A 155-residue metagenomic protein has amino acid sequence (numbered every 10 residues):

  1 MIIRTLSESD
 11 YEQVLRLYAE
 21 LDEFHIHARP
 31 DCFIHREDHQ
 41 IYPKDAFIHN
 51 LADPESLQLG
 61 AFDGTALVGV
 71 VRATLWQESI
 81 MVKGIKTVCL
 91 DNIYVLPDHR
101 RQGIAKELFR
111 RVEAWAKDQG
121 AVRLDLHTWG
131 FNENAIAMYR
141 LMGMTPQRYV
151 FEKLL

Functional and structural regions predicted by a protein language model:
I2-L17, H25-H27: A short beta-loop-alpha structural element at the N-terminal edge of CoA-dependent acyl/N-acetyltransferase catalytic
E23-A46: Conserved GNAT-fold acetyl-CoA-binding loop/helix
D45-G60, C89: A short helix-loop-beta-strand connector motif used in the catalytic cores of GNAT acetyltransferases and, in some
G60, A66-L75, Y94: Conserved beta-strand in the GNAT
Q77, L90-R100: A short, internal acetyl-CoA/4′-phosphopantetheine-binding micro-motif in the GNAT/acyltransferase core
V95, R101-A114, L141: Conserved acetyl-CoA-binding loop-helix of GNAT-fold acetyltransferases
K106, G130-R148, K153: Conserved active-site alpha-helix within GNAT-family acetyltransferase domains
A116-H127: Conserved GNAT acetyl-CoA-binding A-motif
